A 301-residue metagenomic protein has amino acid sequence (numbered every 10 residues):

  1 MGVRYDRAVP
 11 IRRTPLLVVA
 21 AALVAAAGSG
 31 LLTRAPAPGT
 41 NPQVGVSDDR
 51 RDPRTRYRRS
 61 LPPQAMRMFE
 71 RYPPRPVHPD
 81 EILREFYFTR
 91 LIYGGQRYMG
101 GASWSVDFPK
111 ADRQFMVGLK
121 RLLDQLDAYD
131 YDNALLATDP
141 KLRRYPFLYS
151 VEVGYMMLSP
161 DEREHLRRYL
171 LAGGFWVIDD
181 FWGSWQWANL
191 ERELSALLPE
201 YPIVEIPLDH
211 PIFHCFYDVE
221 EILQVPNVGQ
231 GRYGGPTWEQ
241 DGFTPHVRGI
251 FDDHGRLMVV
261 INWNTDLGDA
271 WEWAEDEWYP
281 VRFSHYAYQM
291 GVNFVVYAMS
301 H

Functional and structural regions predicted by a protein language model:
M1-I11: N-terminal secretory signal peptides that target proteins for export/translocation
V18-A26: Bacterial N-terminal signal peptides
R34, P38-F147, V151-G154, D266-H301: Aromatic-Pro/Gly-enriched surface loop or interdomain linker that acts as a lid/target-recognition segment
R51-P53, R58-R59, A65-E70, M99 (+4 more regions): An acidic, glycine-rich "communication" segment
R84-F86, R143-L148, A172-W176, Y201 (+1 more regions): Loop/turn elements at helix/coil->beta-strand transitions in domains of secreted/extracellular proteins
F88, F147-W187: Short alpha-beta junction capping motif
L91-G94, S150-V153, D179-W182, I206-D209 (+1 more regions): Active-site-proximal beta-strand/loop segments in catalytic clefts of secreted hydrolases
K110-Q114, G118, D161, H165 (+6 more regions): Extracytoplasmic/secreted proteins, especially bacterial periplasmic and envelope-associated proteins
